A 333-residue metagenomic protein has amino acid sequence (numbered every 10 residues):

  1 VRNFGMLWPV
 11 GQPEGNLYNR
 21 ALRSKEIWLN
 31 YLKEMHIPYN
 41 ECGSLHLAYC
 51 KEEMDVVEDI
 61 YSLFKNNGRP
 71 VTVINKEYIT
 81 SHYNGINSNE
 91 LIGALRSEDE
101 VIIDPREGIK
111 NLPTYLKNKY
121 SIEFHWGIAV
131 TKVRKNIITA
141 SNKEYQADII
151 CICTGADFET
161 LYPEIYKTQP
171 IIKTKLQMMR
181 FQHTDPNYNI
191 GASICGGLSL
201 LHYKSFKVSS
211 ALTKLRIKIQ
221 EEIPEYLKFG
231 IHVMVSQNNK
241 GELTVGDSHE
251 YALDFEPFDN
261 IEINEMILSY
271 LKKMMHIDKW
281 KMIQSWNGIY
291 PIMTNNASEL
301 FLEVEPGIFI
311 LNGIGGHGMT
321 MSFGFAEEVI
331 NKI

Functional and structural regions predicted by a protein language model:
F4-H82: Dinucleotide-binding Rossmann-like beta1-alpha1 core, especially the glycine-rich loop that anchors the ADP
G11, T154-G155, N312: Glycine-rich, N-terminal phosphate-binding loop of Rossmann-like dinucleotide-binding domains
P38-A48, T80-Y120, S248-A252: Helix-loop-beta segment of a Rossmann-like dinucleotide-binding subdomain
N40-C42, H125, N189-S193, M275-G288: A short coil-to-beta-strand element that immediately follows conserved catalytic motifs
V71, G230, N238-T244, E250-I333: C-terminal catalytic lobe of FAD-dependent flavoproteins
G93-I149, C153: Helical element adjacent to the flavin cofactor pocket in flavoenzyme catalytic cores
E144-A211, I277: Central helical "cap/lid" subdomain
T213-N239, T244: Alpha-helix-centered segments that form part of catalytic cores
